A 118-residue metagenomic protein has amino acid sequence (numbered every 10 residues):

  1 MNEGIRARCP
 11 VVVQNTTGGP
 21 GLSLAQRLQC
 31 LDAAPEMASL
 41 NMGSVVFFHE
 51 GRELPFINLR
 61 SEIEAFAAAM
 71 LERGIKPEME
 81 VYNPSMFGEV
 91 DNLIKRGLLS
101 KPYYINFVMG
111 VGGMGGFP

Functional and structural regions predicted by a protein language model:
M1-N15, F66-M70: Alpha-helix-loop-beta-strand connector modules within alpha/beta enzyme cores
R6, L28-C30, A38: N-terminal Rossmann-like or analogous alpha/beta NTP/dinucleotide-binding catalytic cores that position adenine
R8, L31-A33, L98-S100: A generic structural signal for short, non-catalytic loop/turn and secondary-structure boundary residues
T16, L22-L24, A33, S39-N41 (+1 more regions): Ordered, amphipathic secondary-structure segments that act as subunit-interaction surfaces in large macromolecular
T16-T17, E80: Acidic carboxylate-rich catalytic motifs and surrounding loops in phosphoryl-/glycosyl-chemistry enzymes
G21-A33, P84-L93: Catalytic cores of alpha/beta
M37-P118: Catalytic alpha/beta core domains of metabolic enzymes, predominantly
